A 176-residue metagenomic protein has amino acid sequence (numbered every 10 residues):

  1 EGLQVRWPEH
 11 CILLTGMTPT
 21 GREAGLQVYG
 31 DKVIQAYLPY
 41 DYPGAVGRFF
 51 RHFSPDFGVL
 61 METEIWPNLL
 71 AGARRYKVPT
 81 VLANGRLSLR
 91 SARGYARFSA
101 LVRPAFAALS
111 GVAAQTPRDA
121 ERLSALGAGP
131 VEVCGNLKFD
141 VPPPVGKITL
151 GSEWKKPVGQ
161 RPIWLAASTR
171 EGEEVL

Functional and structural regions predicted by a protein language model:
E1-I148, R170-E171: Active-site and donor-binding regions of nucleotide-sugar-utilizing enzymes
P144-V158: A short helix/loop element that forms part of the nucleotide-sugar donor recognition site in Leloir-type
P157-G172: Conserved donor-binding/catalytic core segment of Leloir-type glycosyltransferases
V175-L176: Oxyanion-binding "anion nests"
